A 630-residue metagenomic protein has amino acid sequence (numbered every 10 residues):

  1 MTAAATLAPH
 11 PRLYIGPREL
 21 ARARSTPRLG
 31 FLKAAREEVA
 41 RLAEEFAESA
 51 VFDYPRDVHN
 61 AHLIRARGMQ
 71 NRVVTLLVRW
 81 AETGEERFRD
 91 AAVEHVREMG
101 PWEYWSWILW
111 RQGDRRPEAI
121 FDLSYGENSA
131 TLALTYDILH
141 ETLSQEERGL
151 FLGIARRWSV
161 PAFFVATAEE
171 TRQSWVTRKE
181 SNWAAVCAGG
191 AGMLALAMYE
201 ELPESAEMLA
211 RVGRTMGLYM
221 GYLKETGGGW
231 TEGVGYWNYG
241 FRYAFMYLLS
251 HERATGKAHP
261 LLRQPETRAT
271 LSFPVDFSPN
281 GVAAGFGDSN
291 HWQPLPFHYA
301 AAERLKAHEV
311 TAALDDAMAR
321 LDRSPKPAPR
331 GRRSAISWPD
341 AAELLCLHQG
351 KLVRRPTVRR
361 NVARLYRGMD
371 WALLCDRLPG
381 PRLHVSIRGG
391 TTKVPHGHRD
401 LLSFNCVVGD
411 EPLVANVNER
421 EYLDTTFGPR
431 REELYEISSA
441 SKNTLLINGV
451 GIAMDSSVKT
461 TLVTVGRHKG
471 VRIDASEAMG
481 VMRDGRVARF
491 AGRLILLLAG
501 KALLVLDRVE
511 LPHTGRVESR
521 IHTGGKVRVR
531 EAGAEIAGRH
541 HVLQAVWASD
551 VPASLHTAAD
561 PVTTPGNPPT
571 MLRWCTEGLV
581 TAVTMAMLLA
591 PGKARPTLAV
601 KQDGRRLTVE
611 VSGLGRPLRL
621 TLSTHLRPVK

Functional and structural regions predicted by a protein language model:
T2-H59, G149: Low-complexity, Ser/Thr/Pro/Gly-enriched N-terminal "stalk/linker" regions
A3, K326-A335, D424-K630: CBM-like, beta-strand-rich accessory domains located in the C-terminal region of large, secreted polysaccharide-active
H10-P27, Q70-E86, P101-S106, E127-E147 (+6 more regions): Well-ordered alpha-helical scaffold segments within catalytic/enzyme domains
R12, V51-M69, I108-G126, A168-V186 (+5 more regions): Solvent-exposed loop and edge beta-strand segments that line ligand/cofactor-binding and catalytic clefts
F31, A35-A50, A91-W110, L150-S174 (+4 more regions): Long, well-ordered core segments of solenoidal/helical folds
P55-D137, L143-W158, A269-S272: Active-site-adjacent structural elements in enzyme catalytic domains
I120, E127-G235, M246, L345-R359: Active-site lining segments of carbohydrate-active enzymes
T171-S174, M198, Y236-L413, T464-G466 (+3 more regions): Carbohydrate-active enzyme catalytic cores, enriched for enzymes that act on polyanionic acidic polysaccharides
